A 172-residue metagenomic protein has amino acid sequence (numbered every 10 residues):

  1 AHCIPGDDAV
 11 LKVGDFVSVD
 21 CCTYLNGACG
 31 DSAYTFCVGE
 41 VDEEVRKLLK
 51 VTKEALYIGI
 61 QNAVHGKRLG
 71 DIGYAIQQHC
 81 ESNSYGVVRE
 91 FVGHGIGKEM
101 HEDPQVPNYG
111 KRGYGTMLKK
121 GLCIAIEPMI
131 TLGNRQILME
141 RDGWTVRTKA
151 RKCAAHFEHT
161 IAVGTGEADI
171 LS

Functional and structural regions predicted by a protein language model:
A1-S172: Active-site neighborhoods and metal-handling regions in enzymes and metal-associated proteins
